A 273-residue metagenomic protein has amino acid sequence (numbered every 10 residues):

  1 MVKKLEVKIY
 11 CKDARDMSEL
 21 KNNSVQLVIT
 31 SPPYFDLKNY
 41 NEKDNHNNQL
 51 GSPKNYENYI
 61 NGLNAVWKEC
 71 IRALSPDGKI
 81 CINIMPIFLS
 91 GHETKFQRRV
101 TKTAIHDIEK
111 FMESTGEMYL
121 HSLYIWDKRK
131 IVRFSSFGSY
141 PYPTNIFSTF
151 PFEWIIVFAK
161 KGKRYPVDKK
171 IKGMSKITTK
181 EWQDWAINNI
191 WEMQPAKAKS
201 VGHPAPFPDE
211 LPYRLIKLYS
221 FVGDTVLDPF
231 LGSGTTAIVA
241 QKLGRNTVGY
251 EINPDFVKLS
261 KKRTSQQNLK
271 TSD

Functional and structural regions predicted by a protein language model:
M1-L259, L269: Core catalytic lobe of class I
K262-D273: PRPP-dependent phosphoribosyltransferase catalytic core
